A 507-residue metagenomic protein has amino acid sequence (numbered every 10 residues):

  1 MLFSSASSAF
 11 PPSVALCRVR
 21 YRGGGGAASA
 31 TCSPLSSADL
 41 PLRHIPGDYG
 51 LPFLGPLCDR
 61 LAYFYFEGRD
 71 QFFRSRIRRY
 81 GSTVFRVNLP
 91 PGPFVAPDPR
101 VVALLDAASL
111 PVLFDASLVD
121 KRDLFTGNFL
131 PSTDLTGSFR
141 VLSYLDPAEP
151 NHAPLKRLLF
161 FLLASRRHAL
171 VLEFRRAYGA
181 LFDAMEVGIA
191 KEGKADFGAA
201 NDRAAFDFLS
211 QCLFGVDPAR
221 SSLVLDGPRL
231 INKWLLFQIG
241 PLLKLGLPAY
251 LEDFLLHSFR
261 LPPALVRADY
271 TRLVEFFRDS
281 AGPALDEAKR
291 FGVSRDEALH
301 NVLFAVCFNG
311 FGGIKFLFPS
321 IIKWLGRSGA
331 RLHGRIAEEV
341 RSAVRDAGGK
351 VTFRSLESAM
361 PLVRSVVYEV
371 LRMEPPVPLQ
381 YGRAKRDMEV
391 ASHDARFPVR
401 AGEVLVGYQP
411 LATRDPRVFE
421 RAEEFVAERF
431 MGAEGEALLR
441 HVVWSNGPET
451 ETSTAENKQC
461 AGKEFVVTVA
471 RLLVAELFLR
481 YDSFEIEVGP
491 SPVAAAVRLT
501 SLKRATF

Functional and structural regions predicted by a protein language model:
F10-T136: N-terminal membrane-proximal hinge/A-helix region immediately C-terminal to the signal-anchor transmembrane segment
S36-H44, Y49, V87-P90, A103 (+2 more regions): Cytochrome P450
L61-R74, R78, F85, R341-F397 (+1 more regions): Conserved cytochrome P450 K-helix E-x-x-R motif and the immediately C-terminal K′/meander segment
N128, R167-F318: Cytochrome P450 heme-thiolate monooxygenase catalytic core
G313-E339, K463-R480: Cytochrome P450 catalytic-core helices
G407-L439, W444: Conserved cytochrome P450 K-helix/beta-meander segment immediately N-terminal to the heme-binding cysteine loop
T450-F507: Cytochrome P450 proximal C-terminal region
